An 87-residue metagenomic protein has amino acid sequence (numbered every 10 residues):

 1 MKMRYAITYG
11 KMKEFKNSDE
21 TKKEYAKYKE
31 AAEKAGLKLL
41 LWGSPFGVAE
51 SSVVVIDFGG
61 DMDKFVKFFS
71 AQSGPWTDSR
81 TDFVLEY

Functional and structural regions predicted by a protein language model:
M1-S51, D57-K67, F83-Y87: Short S/T/G/P-rich N-terminal loop/turn motif that feeds into the first structured element of a domain
S70-D78: A common structural junction motif
